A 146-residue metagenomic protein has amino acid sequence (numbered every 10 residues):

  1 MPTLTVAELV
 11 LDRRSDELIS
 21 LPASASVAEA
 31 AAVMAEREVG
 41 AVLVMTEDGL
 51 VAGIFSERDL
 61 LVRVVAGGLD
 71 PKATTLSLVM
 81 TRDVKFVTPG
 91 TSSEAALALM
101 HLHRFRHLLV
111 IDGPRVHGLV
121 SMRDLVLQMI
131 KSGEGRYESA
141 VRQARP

Functional and structural regions predicted by a protein language model:
M1-P146: Tandem CBS (Cystathionine beta-synthase) repeat/Bateman regulatory domains
